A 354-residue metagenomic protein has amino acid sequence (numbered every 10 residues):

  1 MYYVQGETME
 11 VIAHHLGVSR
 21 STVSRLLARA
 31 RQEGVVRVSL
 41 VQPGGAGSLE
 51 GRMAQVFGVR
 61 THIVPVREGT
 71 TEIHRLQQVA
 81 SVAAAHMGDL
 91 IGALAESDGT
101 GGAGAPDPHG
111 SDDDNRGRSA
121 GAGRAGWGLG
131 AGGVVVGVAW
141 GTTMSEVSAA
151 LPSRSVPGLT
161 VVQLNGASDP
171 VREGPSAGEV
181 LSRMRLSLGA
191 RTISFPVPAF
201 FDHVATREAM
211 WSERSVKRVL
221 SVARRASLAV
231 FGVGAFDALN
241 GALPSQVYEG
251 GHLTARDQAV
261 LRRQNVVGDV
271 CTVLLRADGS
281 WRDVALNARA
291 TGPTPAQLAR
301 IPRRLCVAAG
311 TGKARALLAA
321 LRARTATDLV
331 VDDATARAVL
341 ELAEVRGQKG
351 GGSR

Functional and structural regions predicted by a protein language model:
M1, V136-V138, L228: Short, hydrophobic/glycine-enriched beta-strand segments
M1-L40, G44: Basic, Lys/Arg-rich alpha-helical nucleic-acid-recognition elements, primarily the DNA-binding modules of transcription
Y2-Y3, F57, D114, Y248: Sequence-level detector for tyrosine residue identity
V4, E10, G34-L40, G47 (+3 more regions): Conserved phosphate- and dinucleotide-binding cores of soluble alpha/beta proteins, encompassing both enzyme active
L16-V18, L26, S39-L49, A54-V204 (+2 more regions): N-terminal active-site beta-alpha-beta segment that forms phosphate/nucleotide-binding and substrate-recognition loops
R20, S155, A288-T291: Short, composition-biased local secondary-structure segments
